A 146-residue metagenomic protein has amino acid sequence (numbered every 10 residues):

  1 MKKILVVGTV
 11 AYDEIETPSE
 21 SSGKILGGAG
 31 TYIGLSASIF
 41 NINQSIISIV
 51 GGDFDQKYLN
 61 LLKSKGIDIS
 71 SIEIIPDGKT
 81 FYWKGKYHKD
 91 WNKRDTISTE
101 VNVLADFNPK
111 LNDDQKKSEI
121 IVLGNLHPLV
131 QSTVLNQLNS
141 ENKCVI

Functional and structural regions predicted by a protein language model:
M1-L5: Extreme N-terminal starter segment of soluble prokaryotic enzymes
G8-V10: Active-site metal-binding loops of divalent metal-dependent hydrolases
Y12-K24, I42-G124, N136-Q137, K143: Conserved N-terminal subdomain of the carbohydrate kinase-like
E14, L129-Q131: Short glycine-rich, flexible loops that bind phosphorylated cofactors or substrates
E20-L35: Short catalytic helix/loop segments, enriched in acidic residues and glycine and frequently bearing histidine
G34-N43: Alpha-helix C-terminal capping segments
